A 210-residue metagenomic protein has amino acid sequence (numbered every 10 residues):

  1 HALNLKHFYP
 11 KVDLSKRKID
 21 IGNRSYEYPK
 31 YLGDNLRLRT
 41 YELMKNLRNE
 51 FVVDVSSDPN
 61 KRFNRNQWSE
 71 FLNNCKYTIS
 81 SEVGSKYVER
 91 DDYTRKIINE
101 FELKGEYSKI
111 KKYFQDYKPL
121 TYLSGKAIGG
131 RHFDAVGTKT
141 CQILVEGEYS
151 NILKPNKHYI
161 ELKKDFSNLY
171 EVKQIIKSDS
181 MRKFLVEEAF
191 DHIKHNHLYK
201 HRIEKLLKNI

Functional and structural regions predicted by a protein language model:
H1-N156: Nucleotide-sugar donor-binding catalytic core of glycosyltransferases
L36-T40, F71, D165-N168, L185 (+1 more regions): Alpha-helical structural motif
E42-K45, E70-N73, Q174, E187 (+2 more regions): Surface-exposed alpha-helical segments enriched in charged/polar residues
F63, G130, K164-S167, K177 (+1 more regions): Short coil/turn linker and secondary-structure boundary residues
Q142-I143, K157-K163, K205-I210: Short, contiguous hydrophobic alpha-helices characteristic of membrane insertion segments
N151, Y170, E204: Alpha-helical elements of the RecA-like P-loop NTPase motor core of helicases
I160, D165-M181, E187: C-terminal "capping" alpha-helix adjacent to the active site of nucleotide-linked donor transferases in cell-envelope
K177-I210: A charged, aromatic-enriched C-terminal amphipathic alpha-helix characteristic of glycosyltransferases across folds
